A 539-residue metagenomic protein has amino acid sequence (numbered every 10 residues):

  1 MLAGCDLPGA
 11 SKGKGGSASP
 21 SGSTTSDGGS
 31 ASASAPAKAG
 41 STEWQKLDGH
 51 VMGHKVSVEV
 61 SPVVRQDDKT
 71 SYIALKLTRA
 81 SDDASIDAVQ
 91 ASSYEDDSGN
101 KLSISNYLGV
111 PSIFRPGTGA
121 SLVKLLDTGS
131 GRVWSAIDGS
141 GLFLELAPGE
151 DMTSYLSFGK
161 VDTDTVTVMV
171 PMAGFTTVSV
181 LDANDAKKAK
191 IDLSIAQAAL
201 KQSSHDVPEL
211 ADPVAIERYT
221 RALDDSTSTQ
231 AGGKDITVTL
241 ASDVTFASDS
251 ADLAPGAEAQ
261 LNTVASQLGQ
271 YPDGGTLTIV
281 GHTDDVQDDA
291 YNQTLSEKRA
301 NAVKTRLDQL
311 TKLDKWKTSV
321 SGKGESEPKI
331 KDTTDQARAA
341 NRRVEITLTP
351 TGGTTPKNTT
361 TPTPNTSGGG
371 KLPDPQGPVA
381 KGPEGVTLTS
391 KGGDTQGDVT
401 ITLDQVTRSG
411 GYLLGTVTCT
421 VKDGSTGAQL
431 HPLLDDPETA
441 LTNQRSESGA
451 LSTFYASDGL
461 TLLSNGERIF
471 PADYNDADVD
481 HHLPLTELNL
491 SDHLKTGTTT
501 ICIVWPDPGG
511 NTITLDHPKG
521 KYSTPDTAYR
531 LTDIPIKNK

Functional and structural regions predicted by a protein language model:
M1-A3: Sec-dependent bacterial lipoprotein signal peptides
C5-P36: Short, low-complexity, disordered segments immediately C-terminal to signal peptides in bacterial exported proteins
P8, A37-D48, G141-A215, K331-D332 (+3 more regions): Surface-exposed edge beta-strand/loop patches
P36-D68, P378-S409: Low-complexity, acidic Ser/Thr/Pro/Gly-rich terminal tails and inter-domain linkers that flank the onset of structured
T70-A80, L413-V421: Short, well-ordered beta-strand segments enriched in hydrophobic/aromatic residues
A80-L146, T263-V264, S409, K422-H493: The feature marks short-to-medium sequence segments in extracytoplasmic or secretory-pathway proteins
R221-D235, T245-V280, D308-Q309, I346: Periplasmic peptidoglycan-binding/anchoring modules of Gram-negative envelope and division proteins
H282-T359, N365-S367: Periplasmic OmpA-like peptidoglycan-binding domain that tethers envelope proteins to the cell wall
